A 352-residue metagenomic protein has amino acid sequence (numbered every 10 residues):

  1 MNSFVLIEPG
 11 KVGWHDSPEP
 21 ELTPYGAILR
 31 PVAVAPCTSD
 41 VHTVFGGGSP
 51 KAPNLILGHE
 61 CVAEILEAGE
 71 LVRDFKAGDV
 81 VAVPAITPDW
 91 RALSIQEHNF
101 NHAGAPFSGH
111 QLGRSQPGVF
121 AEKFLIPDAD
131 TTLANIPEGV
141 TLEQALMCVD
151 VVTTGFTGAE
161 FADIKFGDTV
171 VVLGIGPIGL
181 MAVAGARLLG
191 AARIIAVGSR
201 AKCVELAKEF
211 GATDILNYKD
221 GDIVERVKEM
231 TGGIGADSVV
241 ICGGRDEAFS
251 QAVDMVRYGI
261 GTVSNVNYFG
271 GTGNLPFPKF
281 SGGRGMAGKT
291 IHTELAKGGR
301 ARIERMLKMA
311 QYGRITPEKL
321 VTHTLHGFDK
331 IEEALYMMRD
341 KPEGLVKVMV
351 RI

Functional and structural regions predicted by a protein language model:
S3, S250-D254, G299-I352: C-terminal hydrophobic helical "lid"/dimerization subdomain of Rossmann-like NAD(P)H-dependent oxidoreductases
P20-V34, G47-Q96, P117, P137-V140: Glycine-rich beta-strand-centered segment in the early N-terminal region that forms part of a ligand/cofactor-binding
T23, K76-A77, K165, R257-Y258 (+1 more regions): Residue-level recognition of short, solvent-exposed, well-ordered loop/turn junctions that link secondary-structure
A35, G69, I86, D220 (+2 more regions): Short glycine-/small-residue-rich Rossmann-like dinucleotide-binding loops
V81, E138-G221, E225, S238: Mid-domain Rossmann-like dinucleotide-binding core that forms the NAD(H)/NADP(H) cofactor-binding site
D89-L173: NAD(P)H dinucleotide-binding glycine-rich loop of Rossmann-like/cofactor-binding domains, especially the beta1-alpha1
A191, K208, G243-R314, I352: Glycine-rich phosphate-binding loop and adjacent beta-alpha segment of Rossmann(oid) nucleotide-cofactor-binding
I234-V240, T262: Short SAM/SAH-binding signature in class I
